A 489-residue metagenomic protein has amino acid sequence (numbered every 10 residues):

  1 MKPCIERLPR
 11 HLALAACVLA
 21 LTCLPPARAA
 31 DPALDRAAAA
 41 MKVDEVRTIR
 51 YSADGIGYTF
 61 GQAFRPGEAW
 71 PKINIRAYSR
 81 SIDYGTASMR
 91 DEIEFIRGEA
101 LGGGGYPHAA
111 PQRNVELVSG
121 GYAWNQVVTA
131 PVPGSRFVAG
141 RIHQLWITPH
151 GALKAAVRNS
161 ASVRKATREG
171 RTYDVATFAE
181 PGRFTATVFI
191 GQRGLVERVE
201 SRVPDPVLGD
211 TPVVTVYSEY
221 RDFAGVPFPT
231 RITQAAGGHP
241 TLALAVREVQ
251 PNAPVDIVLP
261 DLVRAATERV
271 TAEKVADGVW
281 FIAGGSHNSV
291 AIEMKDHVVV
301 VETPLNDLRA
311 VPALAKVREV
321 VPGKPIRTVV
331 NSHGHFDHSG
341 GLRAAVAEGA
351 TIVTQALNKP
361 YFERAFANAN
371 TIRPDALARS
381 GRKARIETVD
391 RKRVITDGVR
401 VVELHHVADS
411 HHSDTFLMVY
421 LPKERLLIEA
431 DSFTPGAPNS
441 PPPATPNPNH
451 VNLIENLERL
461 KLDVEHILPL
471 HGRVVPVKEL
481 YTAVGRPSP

Functional and structural regions predicted by a protein language model:
K2-A16: Bacterial N-terminal signal peptides that target proteins for export
P32, A39, V43-P131, N159-R164 (+1 more regions): N-terminal mature ectodomain segment of secretory-pathway/periplasmic proteins
P32-D35, P107-A186, Q192, V203-G209 (+3 more regions): Flexible, processing/modification-adjacent segments and terminal tails in exported/periplasmic/extracellular proteins
E169-P260, L417-P422, E429-A430, P435-G436 (+1 more regions): Gly/Pro-enriched, hydrophobic low-complexity segments that function as extracytoplasmic propeptides/linkers
T233, I454-P489: Divalent-metal (often Zn2+) His-rich catalytic cores of metallo-beta-lactamase-fold enzymes
T241-K295, R393: Zn-dependent metallo-beta-lactamase
E273-E319, F416-P435: Conserved beta-strand hairpin/beta-sheet module of binuclear metal-dependent hydrolase folds, prominently
L308-V353, R459-D463: Active-site metal-binding motif and surrounding structural segment of the metallo-beta-lactamase
